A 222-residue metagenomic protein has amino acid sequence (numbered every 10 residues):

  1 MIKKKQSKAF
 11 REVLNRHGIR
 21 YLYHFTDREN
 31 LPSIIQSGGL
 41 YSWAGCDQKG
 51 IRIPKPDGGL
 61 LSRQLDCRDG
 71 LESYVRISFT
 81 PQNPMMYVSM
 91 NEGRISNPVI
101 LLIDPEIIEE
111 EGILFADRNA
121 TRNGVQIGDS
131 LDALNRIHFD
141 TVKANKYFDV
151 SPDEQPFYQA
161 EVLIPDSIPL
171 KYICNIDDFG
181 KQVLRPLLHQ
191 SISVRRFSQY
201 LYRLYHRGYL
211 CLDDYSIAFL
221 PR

Functional and structural regions predicted by a protein language model:
M1-R76, P84-R222: Active-site-proximal loop/hinge segments that shape catalytic or ion-binding/gating pockets
T80: Short, conserved catalytic/metal-binding motifs centered on acidic residues
